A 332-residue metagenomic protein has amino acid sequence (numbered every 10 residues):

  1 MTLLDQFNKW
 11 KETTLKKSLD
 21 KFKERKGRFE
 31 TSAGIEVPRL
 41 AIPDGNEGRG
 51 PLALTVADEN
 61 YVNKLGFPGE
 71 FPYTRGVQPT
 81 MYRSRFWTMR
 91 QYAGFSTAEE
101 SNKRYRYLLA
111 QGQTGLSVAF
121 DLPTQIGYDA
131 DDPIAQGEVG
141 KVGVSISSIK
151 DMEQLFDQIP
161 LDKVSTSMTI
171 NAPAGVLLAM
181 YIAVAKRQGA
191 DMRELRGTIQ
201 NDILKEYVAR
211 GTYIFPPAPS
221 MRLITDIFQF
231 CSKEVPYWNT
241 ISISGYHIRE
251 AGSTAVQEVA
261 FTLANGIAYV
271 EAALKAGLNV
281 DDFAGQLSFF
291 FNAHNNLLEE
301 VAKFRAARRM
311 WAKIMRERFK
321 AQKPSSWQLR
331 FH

Functional and structural regions predicted by a protein language model:
M1-H294, E299-E300, R318-H332: Catalytic alpha/beta active-site cores
E300-R308: Extended amphipathic alpha-helical segments enriched in small hydrophobics
M315: Cysteine-centered nucleophilic/redox motifs
